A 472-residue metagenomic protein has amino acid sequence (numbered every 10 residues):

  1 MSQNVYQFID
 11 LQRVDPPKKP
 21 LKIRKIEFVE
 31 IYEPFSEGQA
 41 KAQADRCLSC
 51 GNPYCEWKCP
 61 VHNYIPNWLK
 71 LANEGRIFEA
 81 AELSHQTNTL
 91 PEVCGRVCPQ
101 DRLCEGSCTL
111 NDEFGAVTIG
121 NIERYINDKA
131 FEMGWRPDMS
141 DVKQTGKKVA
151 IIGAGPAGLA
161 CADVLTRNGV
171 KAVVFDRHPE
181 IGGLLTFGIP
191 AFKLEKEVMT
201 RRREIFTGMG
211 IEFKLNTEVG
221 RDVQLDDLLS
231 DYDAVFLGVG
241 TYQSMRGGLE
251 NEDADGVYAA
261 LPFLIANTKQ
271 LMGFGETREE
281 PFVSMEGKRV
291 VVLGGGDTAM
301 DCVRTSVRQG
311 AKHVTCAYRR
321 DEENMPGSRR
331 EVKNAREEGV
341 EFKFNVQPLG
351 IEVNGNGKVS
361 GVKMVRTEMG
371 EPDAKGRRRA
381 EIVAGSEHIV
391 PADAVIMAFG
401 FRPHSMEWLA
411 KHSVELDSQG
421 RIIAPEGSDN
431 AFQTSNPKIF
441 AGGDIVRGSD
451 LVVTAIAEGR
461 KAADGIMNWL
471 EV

Functional and structural regions predicted by a protein language model:
Y6-E33, H62-E74, L83-H85, D112 (+9 more regions): Beta1-alpha1 glycine-rich phosphate/pyrophosphate-binding loop at the start of Rossmann-like nucleotide-binding domains
R24-A42, Y64-R96, E113-V142, T268: Ferredoxin-type iron-sulfur electron-transfer modules in oxidoreductases and energy-metabolism complexes
D45-Y64, T89-D112: Local cysteine-cluster metal-coordination motifs and their immediate loop/turn environment, predominantly Fe-S cluster
I126-K143, R201-R221, S244-Q309, S418-Q433: Glycine-rich dinucleotide-binding loop and its adjacent helix/turn
K143-Q144, K148-I152, T200-L249, G350-V359 (+3 more regions): Feature captures the FAD/FMN-dependent oxidoreductase FAD-binding
D255-G287, P372-S449: FAD-site-proximal beta/loop scaffold in flavoenzymes
V283-R320, A380, H388-A394, F401-R402 (+3 more regions): Long hydrophobic segments that form regular secondary structure
C302, I445-E471: A conserved FAD-binding loop/helix module that cradles the flavin
